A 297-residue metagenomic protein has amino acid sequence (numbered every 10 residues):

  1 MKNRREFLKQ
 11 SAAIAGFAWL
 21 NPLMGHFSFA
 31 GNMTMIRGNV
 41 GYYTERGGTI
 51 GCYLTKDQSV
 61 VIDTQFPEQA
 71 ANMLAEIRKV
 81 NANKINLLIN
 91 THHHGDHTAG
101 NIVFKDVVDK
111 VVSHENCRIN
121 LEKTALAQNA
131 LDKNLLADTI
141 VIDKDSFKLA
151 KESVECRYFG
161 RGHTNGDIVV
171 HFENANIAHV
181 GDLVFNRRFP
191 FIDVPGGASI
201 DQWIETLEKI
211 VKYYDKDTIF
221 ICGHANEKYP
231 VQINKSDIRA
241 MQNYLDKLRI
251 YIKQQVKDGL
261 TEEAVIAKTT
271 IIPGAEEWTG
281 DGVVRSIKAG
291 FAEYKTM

Functional and structural regions predicted by a protein language model:
M1-A18: N-terminal secretory signal peptides and thylakoid transit peptides that target proteins across membranes
T34-E76, V170-H171, N176-V180: Conserved beta-strand hairpin/beta-sheet module of binuclear metal-dependent hydrolase folds, prominently
I62-T64, N86-H94, V112-H114, H179-G181 (+2 more regions): Active-site neighborhood of phospho(di)ester-bond hydrolases with catalytic His/Asp-centered motifs
Q69, H93-A99, R118-L121, T164-G166 (+2 more regions): Active-site environment of divalent metal-dependent phosphoester hydrolases
R78-K148: Active-site HxH/HxHxD metal-binding segment of metal-dependent hydrolases
K144-F172, I177: Core dinuclear metal-dependent hydrolase active-site scaffold
I204-L260: Divalent-metal (often Zn2+) His-rich catalytic cores of metallo-beta-lactamase-fold enzymes
L260-M297: C-terminal regulatory/interaction regions
